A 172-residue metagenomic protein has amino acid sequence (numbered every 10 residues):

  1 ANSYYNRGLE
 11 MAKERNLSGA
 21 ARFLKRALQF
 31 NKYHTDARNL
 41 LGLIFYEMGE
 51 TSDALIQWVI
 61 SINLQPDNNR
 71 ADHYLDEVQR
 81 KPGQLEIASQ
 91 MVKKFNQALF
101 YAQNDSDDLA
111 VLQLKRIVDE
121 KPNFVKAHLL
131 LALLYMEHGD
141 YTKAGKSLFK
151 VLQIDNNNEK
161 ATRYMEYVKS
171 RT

Functional and structural regions predicted by a protein language model:
A1-N2, T35-D36, N69-R70, M91 (+2 more regions): Helix-start (N-cap) detector for alpha-helical repeat units in TPR-like alpha-solenoids, especially tetratricopeptide
K13, E47, K81-Q84, Q103 (+2 more regions): Register position in tetratricopeptide repeats
R26-Q29, I60-N63, V118-D119, L152-Q153 (+1 more regions): Conserved structural position within tetratricopeptide repeats
